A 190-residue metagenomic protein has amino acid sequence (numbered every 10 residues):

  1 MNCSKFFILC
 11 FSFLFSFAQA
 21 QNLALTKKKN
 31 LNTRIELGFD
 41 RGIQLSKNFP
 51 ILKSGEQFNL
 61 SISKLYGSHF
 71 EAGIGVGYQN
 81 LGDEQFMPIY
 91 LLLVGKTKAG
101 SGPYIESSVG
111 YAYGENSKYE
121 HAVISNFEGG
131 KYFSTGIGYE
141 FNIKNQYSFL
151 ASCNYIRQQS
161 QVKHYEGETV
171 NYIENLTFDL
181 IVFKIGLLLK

Functional and structural regions predicted by a protein language model:
M1-N30: Cleavable N-terminal export/targeting peptides
A24-T26, L45-I51, N80-E84, A122-F127 (+1 more regions): Outer-membrane beta-barrel domain signature
L25-I43: Transmembrane beta-strand segments of Gram-negative outer membrane beta-barrel proteins
R41, E56-F149, L189-K190: Gram-negative (and chloroplast) outer-membrane scaffold detector with strong preference for beta-barrel transmembrane
Y119, K163-Y165: Outer-membrane beta-barrel and related beta-rich outer-membrane complex signature in Gram-negative bacteria
S148, Q161-K163: Outer-membrane beta-barrel porins/channels
C153-N154: Internal, hydrophobic beta-strand segments that form the core of beta-sheet-rich folds
N175-K190: Outer-membrane beta-barrel "beta-signal"
